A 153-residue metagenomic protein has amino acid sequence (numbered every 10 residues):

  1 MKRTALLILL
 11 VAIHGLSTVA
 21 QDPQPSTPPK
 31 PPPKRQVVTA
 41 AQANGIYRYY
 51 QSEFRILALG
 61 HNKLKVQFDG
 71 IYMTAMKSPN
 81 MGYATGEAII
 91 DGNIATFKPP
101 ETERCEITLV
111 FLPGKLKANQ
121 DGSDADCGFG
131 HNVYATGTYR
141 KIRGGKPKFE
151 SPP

Functional and structural regions predicted by a protein language model:
K2-I46, Y50-S52, R104, N119-P153: Amphipathic/hydrophobic helical signal segments and adjacent flexible N-terminal regions that mediate secretion
P33-I107, R140-G144: Central antiparallel beta-sheet cores of small beta-barrel/beta-sandwich binding domains
L116: Basic, alpha-helical nucleic-acid-binding regions used in initiation and control of genome expression
